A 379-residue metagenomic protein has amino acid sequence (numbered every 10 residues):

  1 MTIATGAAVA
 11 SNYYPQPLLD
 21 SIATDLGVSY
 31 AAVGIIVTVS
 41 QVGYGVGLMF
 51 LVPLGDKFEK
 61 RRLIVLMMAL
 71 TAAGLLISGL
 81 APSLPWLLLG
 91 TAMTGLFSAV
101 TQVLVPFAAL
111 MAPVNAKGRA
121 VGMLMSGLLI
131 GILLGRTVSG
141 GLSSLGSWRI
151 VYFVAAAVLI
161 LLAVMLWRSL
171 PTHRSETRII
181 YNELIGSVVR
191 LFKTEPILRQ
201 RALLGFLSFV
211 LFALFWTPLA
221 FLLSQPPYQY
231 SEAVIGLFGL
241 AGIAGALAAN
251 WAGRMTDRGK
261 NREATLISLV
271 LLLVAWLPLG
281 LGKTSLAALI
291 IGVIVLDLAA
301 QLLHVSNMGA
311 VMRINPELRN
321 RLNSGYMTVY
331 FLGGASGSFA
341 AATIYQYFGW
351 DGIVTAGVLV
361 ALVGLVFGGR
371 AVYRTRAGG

Functional and structural regions predicted by a protein language model:
V46-L84: Conserved MFS/SLC helix-loop-helix module at the cytosolic interface between two early adjacent transmembrane helices
L48-E59, L247-N261, Y345: Helix-to-loop junctions at the C-terminal end of transmembrane segments in multipass secondary transporters
R62-L76, E263-P278, V358: Structural signature of the two symmetry-related core transmembrane helices
W86, M123-R168: Helix-loop-helix hairpin linking two adjacent transmembrane segments in secondary transporters
G90-G127: Cytoplasmic helix-loop-helix junction between adjacent transmembrane helices in 12-TM secondary transporters
V100-A112, L302-N315: Intracellular juxtamembrane helix-capping segments at the cytosolic ends of symmetry-related transmembrane helices
P171-L203: Juxtamembrane intracellular "pre-TM" segments in multi-pass secondary transporters
R262-N307: C-terminal transmembrane helical hairpin of 12-TM major facilitator-type secondary transporters
